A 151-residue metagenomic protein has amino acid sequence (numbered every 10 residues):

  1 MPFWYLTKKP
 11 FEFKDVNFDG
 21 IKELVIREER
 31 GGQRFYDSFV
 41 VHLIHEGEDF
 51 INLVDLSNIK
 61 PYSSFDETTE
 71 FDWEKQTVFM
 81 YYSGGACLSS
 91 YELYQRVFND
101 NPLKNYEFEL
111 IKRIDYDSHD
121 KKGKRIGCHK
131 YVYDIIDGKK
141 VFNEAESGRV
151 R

Functional and structural regions predicted by a protein language model:
M1-Y5, G47-D66: Blade-edge motifs of beta-propeller repeat domains
P2, E29-F35, Y82-G85, K122-G123: Short consensus segments that form the blades of beta-propeller domains, in both extracellular/periplasmic
L6-V16, S63-T77: Beta-propeller blade termini
V16-E29, W73-M80: Acidic/hydrophobic-patterned starts of short beta strands in beta-sheet-rich repeat architectures
V25, F35-F39, S63-F65, C87-E92: Short, surface-exposed coil-to-beta transition loops
R27, L53-D55, R113: Residue-level detector of high-confidence beta-strand sites
F35-V54, Y91-D100: Beta-propeller blade repeat segments, especially FG-GAP/WD-type strand-to-loop junctions in 6- to 7-bladed propeller
F71-R151: Acidic, small-residue rich beta-repeat scaffolds with periodic aromatic anchors
